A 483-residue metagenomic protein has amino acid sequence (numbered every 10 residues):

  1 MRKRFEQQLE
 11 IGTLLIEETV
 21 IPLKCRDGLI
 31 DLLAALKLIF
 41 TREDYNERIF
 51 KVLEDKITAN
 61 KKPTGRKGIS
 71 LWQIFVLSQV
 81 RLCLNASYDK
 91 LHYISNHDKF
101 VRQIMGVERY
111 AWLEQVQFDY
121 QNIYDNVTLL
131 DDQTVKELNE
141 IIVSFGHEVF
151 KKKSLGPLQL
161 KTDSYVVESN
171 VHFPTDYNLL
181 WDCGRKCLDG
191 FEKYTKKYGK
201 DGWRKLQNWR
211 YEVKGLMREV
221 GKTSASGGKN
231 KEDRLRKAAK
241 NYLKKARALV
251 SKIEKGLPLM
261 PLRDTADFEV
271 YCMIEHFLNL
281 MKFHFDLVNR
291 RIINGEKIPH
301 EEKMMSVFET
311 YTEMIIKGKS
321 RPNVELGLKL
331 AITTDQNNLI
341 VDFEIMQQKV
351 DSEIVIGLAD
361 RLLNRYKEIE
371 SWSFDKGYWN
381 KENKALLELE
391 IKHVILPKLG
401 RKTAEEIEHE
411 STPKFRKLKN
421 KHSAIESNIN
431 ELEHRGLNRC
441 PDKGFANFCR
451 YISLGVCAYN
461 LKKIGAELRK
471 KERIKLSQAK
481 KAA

Functional and structural regions predicted by a protein language model:
M1-R48, K470-A483: Charged, often Cys/His-bearing segments associated with DNA-binding zinc-finger transcription factors
L33-V76: Basic, short loop/linker segments at the boundary and entry of helix-turn-helix/winged-helix-like folds
T41, L82-C83, Q115: Amphipathic alpha-helical interaction elements
P63-K67, R81, L113, T128-L129: Short gly/ser-rich anion-binding loops that grip negatively charged ligand groups
Q73, K99-F100: General structural concept
F75-N85: Alpha-helical support elements that line or immediately flank enzyme active sites and cofactor-binding pockets
S87-K90, S95, R109-A111, Q121-A483: Anion-binding and metal-coordination hotspots
F100-N122: Short, positively charged loop/turn segments that connect secondary-structure elements
